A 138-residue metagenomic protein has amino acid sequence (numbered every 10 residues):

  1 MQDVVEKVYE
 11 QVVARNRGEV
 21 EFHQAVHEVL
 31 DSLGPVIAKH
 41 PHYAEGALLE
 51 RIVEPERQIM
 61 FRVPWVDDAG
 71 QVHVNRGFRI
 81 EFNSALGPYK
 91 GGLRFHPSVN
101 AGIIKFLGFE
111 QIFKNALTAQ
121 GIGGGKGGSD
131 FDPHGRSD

Functional and structural regions predicted by a protein language model:
M1-D138: N-terminal ligand-binding/catalytic initiation module
